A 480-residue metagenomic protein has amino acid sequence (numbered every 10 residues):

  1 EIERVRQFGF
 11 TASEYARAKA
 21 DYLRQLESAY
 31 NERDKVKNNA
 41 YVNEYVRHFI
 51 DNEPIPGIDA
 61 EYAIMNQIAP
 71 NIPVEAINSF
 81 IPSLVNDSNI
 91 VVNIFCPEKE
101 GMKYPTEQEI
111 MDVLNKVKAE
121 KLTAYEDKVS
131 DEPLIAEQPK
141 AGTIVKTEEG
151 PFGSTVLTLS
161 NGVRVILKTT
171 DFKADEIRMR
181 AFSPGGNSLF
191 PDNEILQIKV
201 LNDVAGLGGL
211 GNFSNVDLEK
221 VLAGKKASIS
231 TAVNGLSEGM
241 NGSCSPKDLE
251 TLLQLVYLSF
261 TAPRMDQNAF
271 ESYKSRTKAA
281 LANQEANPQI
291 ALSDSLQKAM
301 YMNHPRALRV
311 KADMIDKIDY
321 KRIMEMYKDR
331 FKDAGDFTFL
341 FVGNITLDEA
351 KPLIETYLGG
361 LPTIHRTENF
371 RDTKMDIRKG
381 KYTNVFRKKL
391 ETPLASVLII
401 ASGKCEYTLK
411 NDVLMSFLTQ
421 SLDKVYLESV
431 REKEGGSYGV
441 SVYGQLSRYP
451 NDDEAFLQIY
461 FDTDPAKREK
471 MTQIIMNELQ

Functional and structural regions predicted by a protein language model:
E1-R6, S13-N71, N89-P97, I166 (+8 more regions): M16 family metallopeptidases and their MPP-like homologs
A16-A20, R47-P191, E325, T338-L390 (+3 more regions): Proteolytic maturation boundary segments
R330-K332: Conserved alpha/beta enzyme-core scaffolds, especially Rossmann-like or related mixed alpha/beta domains that build
L422-D423: Short Ser/Thr-interspersed hydrophobic loop/turn segments at strand-loop and sheet-helix junctions that line or gate
